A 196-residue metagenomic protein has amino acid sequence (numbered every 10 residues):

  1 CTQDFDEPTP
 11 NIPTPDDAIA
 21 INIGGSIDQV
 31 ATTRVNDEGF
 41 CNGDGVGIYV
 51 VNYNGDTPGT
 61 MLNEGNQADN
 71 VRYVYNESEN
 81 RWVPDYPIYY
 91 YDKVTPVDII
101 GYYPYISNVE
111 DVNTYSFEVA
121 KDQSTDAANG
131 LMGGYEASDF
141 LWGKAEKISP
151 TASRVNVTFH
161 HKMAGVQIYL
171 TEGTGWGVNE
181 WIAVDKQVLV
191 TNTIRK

Functional and structural regions predicted by a protein language model:
C1-T2: Sec-dependent, cleavable N-terminal signal peptides
F5-I182, L189: Short, low-hydrophobicity acidic/polar segments
V190-K196: Long, charge-dense
